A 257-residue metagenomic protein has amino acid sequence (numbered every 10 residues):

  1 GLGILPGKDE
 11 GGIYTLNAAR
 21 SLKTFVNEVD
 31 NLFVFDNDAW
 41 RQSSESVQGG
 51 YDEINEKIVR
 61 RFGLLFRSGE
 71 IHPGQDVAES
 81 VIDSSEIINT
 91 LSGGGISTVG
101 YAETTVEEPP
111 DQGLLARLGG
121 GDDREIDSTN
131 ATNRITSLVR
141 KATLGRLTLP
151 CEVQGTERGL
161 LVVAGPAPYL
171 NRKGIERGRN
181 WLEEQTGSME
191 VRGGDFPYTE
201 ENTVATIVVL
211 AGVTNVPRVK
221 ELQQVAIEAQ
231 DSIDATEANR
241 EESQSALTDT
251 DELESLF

Functional and structural regions predicted by a protein language model:
G1-F257: Tubulin/FtsZ superfamily GTPase core signature
